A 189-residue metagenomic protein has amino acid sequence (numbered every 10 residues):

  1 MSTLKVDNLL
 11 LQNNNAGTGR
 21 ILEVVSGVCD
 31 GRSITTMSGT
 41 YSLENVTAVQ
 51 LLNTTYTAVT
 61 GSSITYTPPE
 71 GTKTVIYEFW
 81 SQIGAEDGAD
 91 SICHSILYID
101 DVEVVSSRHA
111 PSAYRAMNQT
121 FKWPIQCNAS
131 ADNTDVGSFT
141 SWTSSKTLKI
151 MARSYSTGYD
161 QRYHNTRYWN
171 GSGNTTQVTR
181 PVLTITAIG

Functional and structural regions predicted by a protein language model:
S2-L43: Glycine-rich, low-complexity segments
T36, T40-L51, T55-S62, T67-G189: Terminal beta-strand-rich extracellular "head" domains that mediate receptor/glycan or other ligand binding
